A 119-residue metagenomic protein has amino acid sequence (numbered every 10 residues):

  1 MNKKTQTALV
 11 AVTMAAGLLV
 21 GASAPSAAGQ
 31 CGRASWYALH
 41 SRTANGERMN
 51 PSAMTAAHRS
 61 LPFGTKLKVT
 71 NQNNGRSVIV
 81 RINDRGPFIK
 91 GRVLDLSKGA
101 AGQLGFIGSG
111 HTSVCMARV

Functional and structural regions predicted by a protein language model:
N2-T13, G17-V119: Secreted/periplasmic proteins
